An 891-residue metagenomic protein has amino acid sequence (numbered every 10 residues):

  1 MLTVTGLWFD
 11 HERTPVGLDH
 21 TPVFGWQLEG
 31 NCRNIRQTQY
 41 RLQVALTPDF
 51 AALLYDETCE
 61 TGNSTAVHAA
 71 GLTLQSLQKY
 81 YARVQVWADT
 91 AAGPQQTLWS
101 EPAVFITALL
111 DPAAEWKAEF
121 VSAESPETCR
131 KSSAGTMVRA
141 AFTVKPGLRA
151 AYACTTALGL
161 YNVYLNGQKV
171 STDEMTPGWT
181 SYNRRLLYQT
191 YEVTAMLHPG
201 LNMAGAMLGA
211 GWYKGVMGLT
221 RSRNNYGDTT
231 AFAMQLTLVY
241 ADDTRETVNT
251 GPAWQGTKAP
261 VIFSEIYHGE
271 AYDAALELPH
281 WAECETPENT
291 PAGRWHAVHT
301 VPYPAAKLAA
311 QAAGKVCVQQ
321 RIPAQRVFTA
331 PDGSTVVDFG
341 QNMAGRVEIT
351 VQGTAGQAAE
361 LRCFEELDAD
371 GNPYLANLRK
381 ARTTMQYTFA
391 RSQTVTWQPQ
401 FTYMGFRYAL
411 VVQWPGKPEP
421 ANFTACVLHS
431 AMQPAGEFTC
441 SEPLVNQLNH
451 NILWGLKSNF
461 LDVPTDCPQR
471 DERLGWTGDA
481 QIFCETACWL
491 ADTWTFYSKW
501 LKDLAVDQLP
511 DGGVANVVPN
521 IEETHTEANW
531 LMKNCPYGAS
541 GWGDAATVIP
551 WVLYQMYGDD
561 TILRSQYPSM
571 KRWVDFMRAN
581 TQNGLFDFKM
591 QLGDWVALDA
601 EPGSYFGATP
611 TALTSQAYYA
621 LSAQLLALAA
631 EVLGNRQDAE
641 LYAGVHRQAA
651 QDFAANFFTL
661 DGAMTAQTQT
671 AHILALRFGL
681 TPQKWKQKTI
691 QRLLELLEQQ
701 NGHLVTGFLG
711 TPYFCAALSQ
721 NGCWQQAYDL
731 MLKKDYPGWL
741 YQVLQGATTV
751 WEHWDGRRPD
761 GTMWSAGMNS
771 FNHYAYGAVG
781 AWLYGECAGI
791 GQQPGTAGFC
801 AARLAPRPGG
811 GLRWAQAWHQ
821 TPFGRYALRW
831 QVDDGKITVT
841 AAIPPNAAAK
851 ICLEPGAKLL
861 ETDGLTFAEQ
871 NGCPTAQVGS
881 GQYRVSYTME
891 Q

Functional and structural regions predicted by a protein language model:
M1-K79, R83-R470, G478-D479, T495-F496 (+6 more regions): Extracellular/oxidizing-compartment recognition motifs
I35, L98, G135, T156 (+24 more regions): Active-site-proximal structural scaffolding
I106-L110, D173, A617-N635: Conserved, charged catalytic cores of large soluble enzymes
A151-T155, L165, R346-E365, F401 (+6 more regions): Alpha-helical support elements that line or immediately flank enzyme active sites and cofactor-binding pockets
L160, A233, G251-A253, T257 (+13 more regions): Active-site acid/base region of carbohydrate-active enzymes
Y161, V170-T172, P177, L504 (+7 more regions): Active/binding-pocket-proximal capping segment
A204, L208, Y272-A275, P279 (+10 more regions): C-terminal capping/lid segments that line or modulate ligand- or cofactor-binding pockets
N224, D228-Q235, T247-T286, A310-K315 (+2 more regions): Non-catalytic C-terminal accessory modules of carbohydrate-active enzymes
